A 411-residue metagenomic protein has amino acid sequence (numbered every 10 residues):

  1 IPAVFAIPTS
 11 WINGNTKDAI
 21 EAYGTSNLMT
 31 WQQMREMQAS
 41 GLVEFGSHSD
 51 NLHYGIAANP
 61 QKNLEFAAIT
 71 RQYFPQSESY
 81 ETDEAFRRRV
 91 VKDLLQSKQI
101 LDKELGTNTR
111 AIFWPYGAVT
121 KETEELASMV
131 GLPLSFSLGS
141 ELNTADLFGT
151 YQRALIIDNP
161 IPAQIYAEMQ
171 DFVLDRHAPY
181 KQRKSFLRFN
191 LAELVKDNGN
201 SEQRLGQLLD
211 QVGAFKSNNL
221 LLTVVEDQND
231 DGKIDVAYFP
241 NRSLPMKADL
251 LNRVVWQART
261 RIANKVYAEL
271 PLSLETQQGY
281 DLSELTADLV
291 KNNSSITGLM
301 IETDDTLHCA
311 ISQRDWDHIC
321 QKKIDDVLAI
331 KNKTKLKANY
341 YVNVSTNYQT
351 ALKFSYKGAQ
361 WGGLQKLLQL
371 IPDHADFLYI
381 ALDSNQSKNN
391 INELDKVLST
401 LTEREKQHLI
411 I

Functional and structural regions predicted by a protein language model:
P2-A118: Metal-dependent polysaccharide deacetylase catalytic core of the NodB/CE4 family, i.e., the active-site-bearing domain
A3, Q203-D230, D288-L299, L367-Y379: Catalytic domains of carbohydrate-active enzymes, especially glycoside hydrolases
P8, I12, T70-D83, E104-T109 (+2 more regions): His/Asp/Glu-enriched short active-site or ligand-binding loop at hydrolase and phosphoryl-transfer sites
I12-N13, F215-A248: Aromatic-lined carbohydrate-binding/catalytic grooves of carbohydrate-active enzymes
A19-Y23, A85, R183-R188, L194-G199 (+4 more regions): Active-site-adjacent "subsite" loops/lids of carbohydrate-active enzymes
N27-S47, S128, D175-K181, D210-A214 (+4 more regions): Acidic (Asp/Glu)-rich catalytic clusters
T107-P115, A263-Y280, M300-E302, I319-G363 (+2 more regions): Aromatic-lined carbohydrate-recognition surfaces of secreted/lumenal glycan-active proteins
Q152-N159, E284, C309-I324, L336-K396: Extracellular glycoside hydrolase catalytic/binding regions
